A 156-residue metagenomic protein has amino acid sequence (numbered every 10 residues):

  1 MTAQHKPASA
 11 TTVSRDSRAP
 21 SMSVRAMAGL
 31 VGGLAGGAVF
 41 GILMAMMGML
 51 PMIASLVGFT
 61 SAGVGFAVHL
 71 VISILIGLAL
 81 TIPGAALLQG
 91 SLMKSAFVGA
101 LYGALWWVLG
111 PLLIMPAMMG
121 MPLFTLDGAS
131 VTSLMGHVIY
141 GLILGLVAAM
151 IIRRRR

Functional and structural regions predicted by a protein language model:
T2-R156: Juxtamembrane/disordered regions of integral membrane proteins
